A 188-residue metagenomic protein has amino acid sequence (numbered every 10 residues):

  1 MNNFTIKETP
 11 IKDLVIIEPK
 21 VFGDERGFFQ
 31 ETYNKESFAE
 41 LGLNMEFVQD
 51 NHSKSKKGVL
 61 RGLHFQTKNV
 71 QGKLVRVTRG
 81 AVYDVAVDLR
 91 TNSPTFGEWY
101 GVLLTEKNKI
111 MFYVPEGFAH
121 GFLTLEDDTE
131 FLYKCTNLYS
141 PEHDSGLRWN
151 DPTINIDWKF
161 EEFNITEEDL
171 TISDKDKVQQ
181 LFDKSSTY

Functional and structural regions predicted by a protein language model:
M1-K107, E126-D128, C135-Y188: Non-catalytic, conserved peripheral segments adjacent to functional cores
F112, H120-L125, Y133: Short beta-strand His + acidic residue motifs that chelate non-heme Fe in jelly-roll/DSBH and cupin folds
